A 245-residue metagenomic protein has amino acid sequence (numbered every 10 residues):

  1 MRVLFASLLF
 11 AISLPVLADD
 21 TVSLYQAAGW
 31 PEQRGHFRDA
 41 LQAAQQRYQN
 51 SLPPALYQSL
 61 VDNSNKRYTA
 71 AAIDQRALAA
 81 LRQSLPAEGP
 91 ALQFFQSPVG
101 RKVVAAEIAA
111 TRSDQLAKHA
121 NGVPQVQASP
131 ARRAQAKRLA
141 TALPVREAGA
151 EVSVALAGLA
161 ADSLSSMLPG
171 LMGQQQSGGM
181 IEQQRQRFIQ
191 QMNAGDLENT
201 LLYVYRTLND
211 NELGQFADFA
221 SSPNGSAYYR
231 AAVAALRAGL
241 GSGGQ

Functional and structural regions predicted by a protein language model:
M1-L4: Positively charged n-region of N-terminal signal peptides that target proteins for export
S13-V16: N-terminal signal peptide c-region/cleavage motif recognized by signal peptidases
A18-Q115: N-terminal Sec/ER secretory leader and immediately downstream segment of secreted/extracellular precursors
V22, Q75, A79, G89 (+6 more regions): Solvent-exposed, polar/charged alpha-helical surfaces in well-ordered, non-transmembrane soluble domains, broadly
A28-P31, G35, Y68-A72, P98 (+5 more regions): Soluble non-cytosolic domains of exported or imported proteins
H36-F37, E88-Q93, V103-A106, G149-V154 (+2 more regions): Surface-exposed patches in mature extracellular/periplasmic domains of secreted proteins
T111-R206: Extended amphipathic alpha-helical interaction segments
Q190-Q245: A cross-kingdom marker for long, charged
